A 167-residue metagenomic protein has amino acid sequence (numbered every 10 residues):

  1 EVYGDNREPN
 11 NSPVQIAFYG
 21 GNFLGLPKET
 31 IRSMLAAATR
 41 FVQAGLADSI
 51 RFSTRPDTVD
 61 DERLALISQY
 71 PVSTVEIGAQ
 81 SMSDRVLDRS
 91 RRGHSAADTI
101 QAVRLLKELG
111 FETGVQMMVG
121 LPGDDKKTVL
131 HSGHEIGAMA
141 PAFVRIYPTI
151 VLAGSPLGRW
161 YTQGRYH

Functional and structural regions predicted by a protein language model:
E1-E8, S12: Alpha/beta catalytic barrel-like cores
N10-S12, L46, A153: Short loop/turn segments at connectors of secondary-structure elements within structured domains
P13-G20: Low-complexity, highly charged intrinsically disordered N-terminal segments that act as targeting/localization
G20-T149, P156-H167: Conserved non-cysteine loop/helix-boundary elements of the Radical SAM core domain that shape
